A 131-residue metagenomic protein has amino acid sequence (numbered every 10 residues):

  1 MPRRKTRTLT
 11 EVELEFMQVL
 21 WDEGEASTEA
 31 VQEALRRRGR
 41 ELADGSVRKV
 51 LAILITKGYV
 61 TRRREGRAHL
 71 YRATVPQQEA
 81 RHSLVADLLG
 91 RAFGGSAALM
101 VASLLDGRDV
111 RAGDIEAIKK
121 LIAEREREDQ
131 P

Functional and structural regions predicted by a protein language model:
M1-V19: Short alpha-helical segments that sit at the start of domains
V12, E65-L84: Short, cationic-aromatic polyanion-contact patches
L14-Q18, A30, L99: Pre-recognition alpha-helix immediately N-terminal to the DNA-recognition helix within helix-turn-helix or winged-helix
V19-S27: Short capping segments at the starts of secondary-structure elements
A26-L35: Short acidic, hydrophobic short linear motifs in intrinsically disordered regions
R48-A52: Short, hydrophobic-biased segments on the C-terminal half of alpha helices that form "recognition helices"
G58: Glycine-centered, phosphate/nucleic-acid-interacting loop/turn motifs that mediate DNA/RNA or nucleotide
A80-R127: Amphipathic alpha-helical dimerization/coiled-coil segments that flank or bridge DNA-binding/regulatory modules
